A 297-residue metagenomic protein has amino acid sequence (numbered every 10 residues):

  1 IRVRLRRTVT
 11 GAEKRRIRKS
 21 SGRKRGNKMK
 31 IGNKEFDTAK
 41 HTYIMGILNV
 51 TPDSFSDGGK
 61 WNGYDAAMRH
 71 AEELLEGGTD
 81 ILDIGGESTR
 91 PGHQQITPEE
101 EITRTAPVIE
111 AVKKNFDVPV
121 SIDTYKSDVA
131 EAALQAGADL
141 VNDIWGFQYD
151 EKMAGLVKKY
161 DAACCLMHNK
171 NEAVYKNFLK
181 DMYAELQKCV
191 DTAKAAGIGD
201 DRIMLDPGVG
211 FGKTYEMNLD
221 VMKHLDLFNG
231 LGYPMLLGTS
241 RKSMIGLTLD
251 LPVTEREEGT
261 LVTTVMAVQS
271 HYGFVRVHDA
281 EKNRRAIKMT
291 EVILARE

Functional and structural regions predicted by a protein language model:
I1-R7, A12-K28: Short, Lys/Arg-enriched N-terminal segments with co-localized hydrophobic residues within the first ~10-30 amino acids
K24-N49, I198, R296-E297: N-terminal amphipathic alpha-helix/helix-capping segment at the start of soluble metabolic enzymes
I31-N33, S56-D65, R69-H70, T89-P107 (+7 more regions): Active-site-adjacent loop and "lid" segments of alpha/beta metabolic enzymes
E72-G85: Catalytic domains of carbohydrate-active enzymes, especially glycoside hydrolases
